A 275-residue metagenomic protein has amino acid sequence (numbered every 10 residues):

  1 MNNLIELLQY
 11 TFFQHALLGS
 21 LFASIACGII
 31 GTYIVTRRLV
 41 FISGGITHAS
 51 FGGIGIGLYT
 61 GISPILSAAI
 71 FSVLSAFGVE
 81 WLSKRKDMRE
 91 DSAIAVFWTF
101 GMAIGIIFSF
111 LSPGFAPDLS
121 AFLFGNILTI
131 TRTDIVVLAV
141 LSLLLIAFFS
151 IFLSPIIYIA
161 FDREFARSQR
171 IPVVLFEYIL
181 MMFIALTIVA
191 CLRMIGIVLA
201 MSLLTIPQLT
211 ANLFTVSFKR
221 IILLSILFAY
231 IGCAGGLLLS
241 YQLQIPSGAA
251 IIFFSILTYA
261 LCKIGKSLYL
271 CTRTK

Functional and structural regions predicted by a protein language model:
N2-T11, I25-T36, G53-S63, P155-F165 (+2 more regions): Short juxtamembrane and helix-loop transition motifs at transmembrane-helix boundaries in membrane proteins
N3-H15, K86, I94-S154: Transmembrane helix-bundle core of multi-pass membrane transporters and related energy-transducing complexes
A16, P64-S72, D91, A95 (+3 more regions): Loop-to-transmembrane alpha-helix initiation sites
G19-G28, A49, G53, G57 (+16 more regions): Alpha-helical transmembrane segments in multi-pass membrane proteins
T32-F115, A211-L223, S240-L243, S267-L268: Short loop segments and helix-boundary regions at transmembrane helix junctions of multi-pass inner-membrane proteins
I135-I206: Helix-loop-helix "hairpin" substructures at the membrane interface of multi-pass membrane proteins
M194, V198-A249: Transmembrane alpha-helical segments in multi-pass inner-membrane proteins
I245-I252, I256-K275: Cytosolic-side transmembrane-helix boundaries in multi-pass membrane proteins
